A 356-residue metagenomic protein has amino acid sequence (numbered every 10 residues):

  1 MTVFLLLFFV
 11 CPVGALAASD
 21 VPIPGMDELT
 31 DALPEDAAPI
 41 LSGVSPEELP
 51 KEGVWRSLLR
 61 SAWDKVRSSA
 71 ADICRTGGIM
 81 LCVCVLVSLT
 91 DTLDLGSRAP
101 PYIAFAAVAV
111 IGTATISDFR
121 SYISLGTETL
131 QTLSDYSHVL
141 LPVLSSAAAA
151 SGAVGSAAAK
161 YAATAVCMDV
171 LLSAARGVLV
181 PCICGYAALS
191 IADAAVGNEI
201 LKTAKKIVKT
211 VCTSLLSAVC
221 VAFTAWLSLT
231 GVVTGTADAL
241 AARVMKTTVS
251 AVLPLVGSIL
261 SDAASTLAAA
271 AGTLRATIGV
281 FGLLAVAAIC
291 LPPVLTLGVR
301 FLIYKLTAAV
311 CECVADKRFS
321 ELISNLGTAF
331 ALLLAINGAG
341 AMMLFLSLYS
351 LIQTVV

Functional and structural regions predicted by a protein language model:
M1-A104, S117-S137, G152-A165, D169 (+6 more regions): Gly/Ser-rich, low-complexity
L86, T90, A188, A192 (+6 more regions): Alpha-helical membrane-inserting segments
A109-D118, S137-V154, A174-Y186, I191: Mid-bilayer segments of alpha-helical transmembrane spans in multi-pass integral membrane proteins that mediate
T164-A225: Loop-centered beta-sheet repeat module
V208, V314-L333: Interfacial loop-to-transmembrane junctions
A276-K317, N325: Helical hairpin unit composed of two closely spaced alpha helices linked by a short loop
T296-Y304, A308-E312, D316, A331 (+1 more regions): Membrane-helix cytosolic exit motif
